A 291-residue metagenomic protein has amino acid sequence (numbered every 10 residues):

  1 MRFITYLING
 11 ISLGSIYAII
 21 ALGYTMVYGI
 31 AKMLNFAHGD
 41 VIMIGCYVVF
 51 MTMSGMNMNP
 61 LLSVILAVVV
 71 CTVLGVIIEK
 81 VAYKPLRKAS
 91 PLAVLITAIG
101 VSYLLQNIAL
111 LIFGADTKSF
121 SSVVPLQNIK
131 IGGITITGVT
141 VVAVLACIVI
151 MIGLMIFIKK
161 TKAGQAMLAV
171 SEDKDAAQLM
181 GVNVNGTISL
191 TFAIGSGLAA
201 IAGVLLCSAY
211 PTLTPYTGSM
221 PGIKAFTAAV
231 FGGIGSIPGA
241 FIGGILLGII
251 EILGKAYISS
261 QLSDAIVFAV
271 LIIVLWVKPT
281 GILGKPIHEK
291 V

Functional and structural regions predicted by a protein language model:
M1-I16, F157-I158, K162, I188-A229 (+1 more regions): Inter-helical junctions in multi-pass inner-membrane proteins, predominant in energy-converting antiporter-like
M1-I20, V48, P60-S63, A89-A93 (+3 more regions): Membrane-interfacial amphipathic/re-entrant helices at transmembrane-helix boundaries
I8, I30-I77, V81, L86 (+1 more regions): Membrane-embedded helix boundary and interhelical linker motif in transport proteins
L13, T135-L213, I237-I242: Helix-loop-helix "hairpin" substructures at the membrane interface of multi-pass membrane proteins
S15, Y24-C46, P60, K88-A93 (+7 more regions): Short, non-helical or kinked segments that cap or interrupt transmembrane helices
I19, C71, K224-L247, A269-L275 (+1 more regions): Hydrophobic alpha-helical transmembrane segments of polytopic membrane proteins
Y24, N57-V101, I108, I242-L247 (+1 more regions): Alpha-helical transmembrane segments within multi-pass membrane transporters and channels
P85-K160, T187-L190, L253, I258 (+3 more regions): Transmembrane helix-bundle core of multi-pass membrane transporters and related energy-transducing complexes
